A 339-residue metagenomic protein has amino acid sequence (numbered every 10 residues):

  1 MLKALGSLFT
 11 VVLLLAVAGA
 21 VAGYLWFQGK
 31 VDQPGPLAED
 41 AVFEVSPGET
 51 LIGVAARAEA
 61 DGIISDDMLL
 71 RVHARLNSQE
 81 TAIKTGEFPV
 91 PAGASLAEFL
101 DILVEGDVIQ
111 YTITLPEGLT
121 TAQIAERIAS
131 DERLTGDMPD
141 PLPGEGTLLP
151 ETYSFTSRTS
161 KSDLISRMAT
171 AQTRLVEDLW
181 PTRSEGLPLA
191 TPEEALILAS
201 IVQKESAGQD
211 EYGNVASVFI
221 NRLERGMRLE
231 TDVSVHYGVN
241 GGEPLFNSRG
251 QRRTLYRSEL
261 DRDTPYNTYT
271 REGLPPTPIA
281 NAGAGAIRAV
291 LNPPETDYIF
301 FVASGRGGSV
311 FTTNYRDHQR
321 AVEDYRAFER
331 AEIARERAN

Functional and structural regions predicted by a protein language model:
M1-L15: N-terminal Sec-pathway targeting helices
K3, Q28-G29, A334, A338: Polar/charged alpha-helical tracts
L13-V17, V42, T112, F301: N-terminal hydrophobic or amphipathic segments with adjacent small-residue motifs that include Sec signal peptides
L15-L25: Hydrophobic alpha-helical membrane-insertion segments, chiefly the h-region of N-terminal signal peptides
G23-P181: Signal peptide-directed extracytoplasmic domains
T50, A125-L142, G146-N339: Bacterial extracytoplasmic/cell-wall-associated proteins, especially those involved in peptidoglycan
